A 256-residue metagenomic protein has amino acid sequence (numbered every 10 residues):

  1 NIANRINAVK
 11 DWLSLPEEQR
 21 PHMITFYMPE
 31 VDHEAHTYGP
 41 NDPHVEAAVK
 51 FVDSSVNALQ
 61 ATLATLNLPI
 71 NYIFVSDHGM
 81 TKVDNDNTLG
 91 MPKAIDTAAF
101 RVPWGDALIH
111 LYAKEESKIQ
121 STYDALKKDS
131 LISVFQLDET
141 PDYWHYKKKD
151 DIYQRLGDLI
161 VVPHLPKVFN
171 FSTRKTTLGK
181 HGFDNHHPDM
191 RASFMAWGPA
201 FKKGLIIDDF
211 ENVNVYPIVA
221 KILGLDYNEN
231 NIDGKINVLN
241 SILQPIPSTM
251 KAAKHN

Functional and structural regions predicted by a protein language model:
N1-E18, V215, K235-I242: Active-site-proximal alpha/beta segments of enzymes that process anionic O-linked groups
I2-L15, V31-Y72, S121, V219: A long, amphipathic alpha-helix that forms part of the scaffold/cap immediately adjacent to metal-dependent active
A3, P43-K50, A113-S117, D209-V213 (+1 more regions): Soluble non-cytosolic domains of exported or imported proteins
P21-E30, A48-V52, V56-L59, I70-G79 (+4 more regions): Beta-strand elements within well-structured catalytic alpha/beta cores of enzymes that handle phosphate/sulfate esters
H36-G39, D84-N87, S172-R174: Short, solvent-exposed loop/turn and secondary-structure capping segments
P69-I70, H78-K114, A252: Acidic/histidine-rich catalytic neighborhood
W104-I218: Active-site neighborhoods of enzymes that stabilize oxyanions during catalysis
N231-N256: Long, internal low-complexity/basic segments
